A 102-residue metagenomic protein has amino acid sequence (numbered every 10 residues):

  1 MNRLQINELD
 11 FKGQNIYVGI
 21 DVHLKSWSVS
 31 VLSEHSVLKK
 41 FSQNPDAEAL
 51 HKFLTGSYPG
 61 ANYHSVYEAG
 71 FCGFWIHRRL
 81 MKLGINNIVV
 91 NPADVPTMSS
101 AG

Functional and structural regions predicted by a protein language model:
M1-G102: Phosphate- and other anionic-substrate recognition elements at nucleic-acid/protein interfaces
